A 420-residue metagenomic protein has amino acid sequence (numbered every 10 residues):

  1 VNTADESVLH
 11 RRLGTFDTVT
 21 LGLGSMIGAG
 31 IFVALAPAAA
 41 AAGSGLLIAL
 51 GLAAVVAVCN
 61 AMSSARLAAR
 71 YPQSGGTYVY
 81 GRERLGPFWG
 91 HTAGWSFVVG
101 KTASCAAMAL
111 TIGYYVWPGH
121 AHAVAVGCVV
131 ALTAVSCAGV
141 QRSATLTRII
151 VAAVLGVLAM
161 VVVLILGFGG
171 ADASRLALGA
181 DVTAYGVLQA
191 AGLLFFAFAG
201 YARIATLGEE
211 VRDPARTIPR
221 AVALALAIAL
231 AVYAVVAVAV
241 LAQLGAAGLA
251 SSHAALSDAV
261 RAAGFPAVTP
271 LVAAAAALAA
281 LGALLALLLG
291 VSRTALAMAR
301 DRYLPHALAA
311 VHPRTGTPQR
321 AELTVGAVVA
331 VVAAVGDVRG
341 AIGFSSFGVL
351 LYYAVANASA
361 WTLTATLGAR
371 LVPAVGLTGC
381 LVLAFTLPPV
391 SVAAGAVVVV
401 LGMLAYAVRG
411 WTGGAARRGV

Functional and structural regions predicted by a protein language model:
V1-A34, A41-G45, A57-V58, M62 (+5 more regions): Membrane-interface "cap" regions at the ends of multi-pass membrane proteins
N2-L9, L47, H120, R148-A274: Helix-loop-helix junctions that connect adjacent transmembrane segments in multi-pass membrane transporters
P37-A40, A49, V58-C137, A276-A297 (+3 more regions): Hydrophobic transmembrane alpha-helices that form the core helical bundles of multi-pass secondary transporters
A41-S44, P72-G76, E83-W89, E209-T217 (+3 more regions): Juxtamembrane helix-boundary/capping and inter-helix hinge elements in multi-pass membrane proteins
V79-Y80, G86, P118, A223-L288 (+1 more regions): TM-loop-TM module centered on a large, flexible mid-protein loop between adjacent transmembrane helices in multi-pass
L110, Y114, V130-A153, E210 (+3 more regions): Membrane-water interface regions at transmembrane-helix termini and the short interhelical loops of multi-pass membrane
Y115, T133-C137, V162, A237-A239 (+5 more regions): Alpha-helical transmembrane segments of multipass membrane proteins
G348, W361-V420: A generic transmembrane alpha-helix motif of multi-pass inner-membrane proteins
